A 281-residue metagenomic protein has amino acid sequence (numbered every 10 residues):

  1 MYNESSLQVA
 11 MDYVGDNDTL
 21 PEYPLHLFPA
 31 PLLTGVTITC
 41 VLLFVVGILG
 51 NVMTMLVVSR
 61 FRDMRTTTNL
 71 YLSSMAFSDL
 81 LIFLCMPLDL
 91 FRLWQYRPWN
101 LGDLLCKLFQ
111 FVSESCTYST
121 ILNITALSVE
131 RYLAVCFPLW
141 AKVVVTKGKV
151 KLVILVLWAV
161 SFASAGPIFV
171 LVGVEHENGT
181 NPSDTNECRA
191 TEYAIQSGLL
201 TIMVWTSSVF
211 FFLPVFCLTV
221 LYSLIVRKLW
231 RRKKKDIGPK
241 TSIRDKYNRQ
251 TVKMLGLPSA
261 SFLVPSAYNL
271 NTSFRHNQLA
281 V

Functional and structural regions predicted by a protein language model:
M1-L49: Extracellular N-terminal segment of 7TM GPCRs
D18-H26, L93-S115, V143, G148-K151 (+1 more regions): Loop architecture of class A 7-transmembrane GPCRs
P29-V41, T67-V129, A134-K147: Extracellular TM2-ECL1-early TM3 structural module of rhodopsin-like
C40, F44, V57, L81-R97 (+5 more regions): Helix-to-loop junction signature of class
F44, S74-M86, E114, I154-A165 (+2 more regions): Alpha-helical transmembrane segments of multi-pass membrane proteins
R60-L70, R131-V153, T219-M254, N277-A280: Intracellular signaling interfaces of 7-transmembrane GPCRs
Y71, I124, V150-L155, T201-W205 (+1 more regions): Hydrophobic alpha-helical transmembrane segments
F77, P182-L199, F210, R227-S266: Intracellular effector-coupling site of seven-transmembrane GPCRs, centered on the ICL3-to-TM6 transition
